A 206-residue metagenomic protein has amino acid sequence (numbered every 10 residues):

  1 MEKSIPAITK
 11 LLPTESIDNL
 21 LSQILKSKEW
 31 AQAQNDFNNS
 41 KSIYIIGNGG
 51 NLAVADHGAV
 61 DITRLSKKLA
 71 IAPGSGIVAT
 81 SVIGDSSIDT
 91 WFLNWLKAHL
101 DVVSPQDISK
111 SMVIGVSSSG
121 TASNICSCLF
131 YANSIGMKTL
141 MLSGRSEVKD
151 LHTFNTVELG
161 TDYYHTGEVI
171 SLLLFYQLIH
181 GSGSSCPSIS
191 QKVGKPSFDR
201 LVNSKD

Functional and structural regions predicted by a protein language model:
M1-I24, S197, L201-D206: Cofactor-/ligand-binding subdomain signature composed of acidic, glycine-rich, tryptophan-containing flexible loops
L12-P13, F37-N38, Q106-S109: A short alpha-helix capping/helix-coil boundary motif
T14, Q23-S27, S75, G181: Polar helix-capping/helix-linker motif
D18-N39: A short, well-structured juxtamembrane/interface segment
I43-V202: Glycine-rich phosphate-binding loops that contact phosphosugars or nucleotide phosphates
